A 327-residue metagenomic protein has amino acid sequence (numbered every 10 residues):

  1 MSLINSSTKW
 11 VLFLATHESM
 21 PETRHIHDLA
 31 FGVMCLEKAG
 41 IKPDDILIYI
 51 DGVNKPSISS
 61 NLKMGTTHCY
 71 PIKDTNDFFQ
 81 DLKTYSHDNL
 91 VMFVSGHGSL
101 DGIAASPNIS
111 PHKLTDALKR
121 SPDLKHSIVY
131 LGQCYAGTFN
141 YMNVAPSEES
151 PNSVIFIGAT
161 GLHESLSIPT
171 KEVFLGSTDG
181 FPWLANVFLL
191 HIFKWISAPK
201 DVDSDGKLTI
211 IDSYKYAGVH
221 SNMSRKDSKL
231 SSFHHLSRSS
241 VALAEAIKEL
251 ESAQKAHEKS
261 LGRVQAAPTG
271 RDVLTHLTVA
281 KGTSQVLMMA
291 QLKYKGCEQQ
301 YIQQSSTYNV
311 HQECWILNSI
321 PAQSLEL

Functional and structural regions predicted by a protein language model:
M1-D88, E251-L327: Boundary/activation segment at the start of structured domains
W10, N89-V91, H126-I128: Structural motif
A15-T23, K63-T67, Q80, L100-A105 (+3 more regions): Second-shell loop/turn segments in exported
H17-P21, G52-P56, G96-G102, Q133-T138 (+3 more regions): Solvent-exposed loop/turn segments at secondary-structure junctions within structured extracellular/periplasmic domains
H25, N61-G65, V202-I210, S239-E245: Acidic, glycine-anchored loop motifs typical of Ca2+
H27-F31, C35, K73-D77, I109 (+5 more regions): Extracytoplasmic/secreted proteins, especially bacterial periplasmic and envelope-associated proteins
K83-N89, F93-P122: A short, glycine/acidic-enriched catalytic loop
I128, Y135-S237: Active-site-proximal C-terminal subdomain of hydrolase catalytic domains
